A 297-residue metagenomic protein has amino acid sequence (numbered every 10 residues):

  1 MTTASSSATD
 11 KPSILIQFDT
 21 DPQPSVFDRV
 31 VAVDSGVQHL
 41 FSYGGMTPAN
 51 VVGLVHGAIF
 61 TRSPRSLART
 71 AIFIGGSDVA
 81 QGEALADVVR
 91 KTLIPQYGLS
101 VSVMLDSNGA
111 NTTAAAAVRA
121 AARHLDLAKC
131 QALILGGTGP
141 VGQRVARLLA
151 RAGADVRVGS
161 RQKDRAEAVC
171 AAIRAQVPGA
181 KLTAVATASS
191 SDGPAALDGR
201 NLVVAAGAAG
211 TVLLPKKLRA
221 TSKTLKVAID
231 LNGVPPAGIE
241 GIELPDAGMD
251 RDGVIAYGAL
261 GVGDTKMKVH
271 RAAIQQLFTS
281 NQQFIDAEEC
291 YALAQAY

Functional and structural regions predicted by a protein language model:
M1-Y97, A292-Y297: N-terminal ligand-binding/catalytic initiation module
M46-N50, A80-A84, T112, A116 (+4 more regions): Conserved active-site and cofactor/substrate-binding residues in soluble primary-metabolism enzymes
P95-M104, R251-G253: Glycine/charged-rich beta-loop-alpha catalytic/anionic-binding loops adjacent to active sites
V103-A122: A glycine-rich, Thr/Ser-enriched phosphate-binding loop motif common to dinucleotide/cofactor-binding enzymes
A114, G139-V145, A166, T211-L214 (+1 more regions): Short glycine/serine/threonine-rich phosphate/pyrophosphate-binding segments that cradle anionic phosphate groups
A122-L202: Glycine-rich phosphate/diphosphate-binding loop of Rossmann-like nucleotide-binding domains
A180-A259: Rossmann-like adenosine-cofactor binding region
V234-Y297: Adenosine-phosphate binding glycine-rich loop
